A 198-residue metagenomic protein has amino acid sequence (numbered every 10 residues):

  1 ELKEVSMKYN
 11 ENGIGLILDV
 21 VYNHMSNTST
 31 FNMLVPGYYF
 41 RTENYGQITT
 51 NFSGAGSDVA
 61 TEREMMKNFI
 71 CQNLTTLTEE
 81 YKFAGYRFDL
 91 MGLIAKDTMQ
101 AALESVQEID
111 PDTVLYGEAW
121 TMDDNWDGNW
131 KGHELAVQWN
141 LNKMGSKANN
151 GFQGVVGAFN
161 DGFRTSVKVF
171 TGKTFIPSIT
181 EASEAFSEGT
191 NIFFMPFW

Functional and structural regions predicted by a protein language model:
E1-Y81, A101-D110, V114, A119 (+4 more regions): Substrate-binding/active-site clefts of carbohydrate-active enzymes
G85-M91: Short catalytic-loop micro-motif centered on adjacent basic/acidic residues
M91-D97, M122: Acidic-and-aromatic substrate-binding clefts and catalytic sites of carbohydrate-active enzymes
L103-W198: Conserved alpha/beta catalytic core and glycan-binding cleft of carbohydrate-active enzymes
